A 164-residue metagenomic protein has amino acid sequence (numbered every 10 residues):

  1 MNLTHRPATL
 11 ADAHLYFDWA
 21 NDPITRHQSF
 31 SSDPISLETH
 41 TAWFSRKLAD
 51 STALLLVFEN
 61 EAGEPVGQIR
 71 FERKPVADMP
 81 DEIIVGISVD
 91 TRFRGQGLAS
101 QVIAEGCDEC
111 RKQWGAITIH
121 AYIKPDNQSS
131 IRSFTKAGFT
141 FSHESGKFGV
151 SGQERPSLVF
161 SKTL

Functional and structural regions predicted by a protein language model:
M1-L15, W19, A62-L164: Acyl-donor (CoA/ACP) binding surface of acyl/acetyltransferases
L10-F17, L37, T41, S45: An amphipathic alpha-helix signature
A13, I24-T25, T52-A53, G115: Generic structural signal for secondary-structure transition and capping sites
D22-T25, P34, A49, R94: Residue-level marker of structural boundaries
I24-W43: Conserved GNAT-fold acetyl-CoA-binding loop/helix
S45-V57: A short helix-loop-beta-strand connector motif used in the catalytic cores of GNAT acetyltransferases and, in some
